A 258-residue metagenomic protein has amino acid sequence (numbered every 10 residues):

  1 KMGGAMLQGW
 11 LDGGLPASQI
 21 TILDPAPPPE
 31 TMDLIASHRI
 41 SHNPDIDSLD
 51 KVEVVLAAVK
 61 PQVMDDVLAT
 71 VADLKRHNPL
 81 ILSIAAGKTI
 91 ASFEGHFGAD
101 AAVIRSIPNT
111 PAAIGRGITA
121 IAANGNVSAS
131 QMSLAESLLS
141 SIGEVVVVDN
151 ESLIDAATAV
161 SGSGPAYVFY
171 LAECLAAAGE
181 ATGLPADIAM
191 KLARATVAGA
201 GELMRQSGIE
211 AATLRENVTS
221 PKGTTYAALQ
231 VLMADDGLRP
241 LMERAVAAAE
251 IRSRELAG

Functional and structural regions predicted by a protein language model:
M2: Hydrophobic/small residue at the entry helix of a nucleotide-binding pocket
M6, L23, P28, S37-I121 (+1 more regions): Rossmann-like NAD(P)(H) cofactor-binding subdomain of soluble oxidoreductases
W10: Aromatic pocket-lining residues of Rossmann-like dinucleotide-binding sites
G13-L34: NAD(P)-binding Rossmann-fold cofactor-contacting core
I20, P185-L192, L214, T225: Small-residue helix-packing motif on alpha-helices
S92-A102, I118-A156, Y167-Q206, R252: Internal alpha-helical scaffold of NAD(P)-dependent oxidoreductase catalytic cores
L153-A159, A211-E216: Short pre-catalytic strand/loop immediately N-terminal to key active-site residues, enriched for Gly-Thr
R194-G258: NAD(P)-dependent Rossmann-like dehydrogenase/reductase catalytic/cofactor-binding core
